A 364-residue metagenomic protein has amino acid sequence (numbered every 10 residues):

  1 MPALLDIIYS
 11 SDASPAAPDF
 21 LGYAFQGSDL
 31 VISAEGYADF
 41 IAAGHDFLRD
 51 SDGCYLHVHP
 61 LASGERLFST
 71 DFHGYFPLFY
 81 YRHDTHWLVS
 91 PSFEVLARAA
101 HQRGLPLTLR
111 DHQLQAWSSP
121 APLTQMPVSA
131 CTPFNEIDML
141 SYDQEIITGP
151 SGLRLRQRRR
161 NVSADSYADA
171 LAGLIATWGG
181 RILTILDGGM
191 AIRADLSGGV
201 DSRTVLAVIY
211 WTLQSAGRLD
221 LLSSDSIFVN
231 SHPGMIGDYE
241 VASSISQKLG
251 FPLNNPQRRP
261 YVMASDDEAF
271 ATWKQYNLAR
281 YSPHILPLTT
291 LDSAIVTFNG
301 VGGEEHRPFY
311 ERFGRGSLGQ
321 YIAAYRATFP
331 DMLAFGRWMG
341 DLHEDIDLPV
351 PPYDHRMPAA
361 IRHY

Functional and structural regions predicted by a protein language model:
M1-L196, V200-P256: Cysteine-centered catalytic environments shared across enzyme families
Q157-I361: ATP-dependent adenylate-handling active sites, centered on carboxylate activation for C-N bond formation
